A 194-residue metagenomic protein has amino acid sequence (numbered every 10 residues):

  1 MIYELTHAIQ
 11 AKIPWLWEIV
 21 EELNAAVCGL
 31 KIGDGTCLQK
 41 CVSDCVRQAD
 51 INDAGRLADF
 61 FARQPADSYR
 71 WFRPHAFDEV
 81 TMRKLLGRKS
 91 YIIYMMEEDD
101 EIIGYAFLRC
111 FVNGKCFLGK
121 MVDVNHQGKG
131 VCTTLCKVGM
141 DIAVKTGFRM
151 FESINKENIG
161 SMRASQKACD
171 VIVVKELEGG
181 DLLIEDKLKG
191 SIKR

Functional and structural regions predicted by a protein language model:
M1-D34: Membrane-proximal basic amphipathic "stem/tether" segments
S43-D59: A short beta-loop-alpha structural element at the N-terminal edge of CoA-dependent acyl/N-acetyltransferase catalytic
R63, D67-F117, D123: Acetyl-CoA-dependent GNAT
K115, A143-N155: Conserved GNAT acetyl-CoA-binding A-motif
G119-G128, I154-N155: A short, internal acetyl-CoA/4′-phosphopantetheine-binding micro-motif in the GNAT/acyltransferase core
H126, G130-V138: Conserved acetyl-CoA pyrophosphate-binding loop and the N-cap/start of the following alpha-helix in GNAT-like
T133, K156-K175: Conserved active-site alpha-helix within GNAT-family acetyltransferase domains
K175-R194: C-terminal "cap" of GNAT-fold acetyltransferases
